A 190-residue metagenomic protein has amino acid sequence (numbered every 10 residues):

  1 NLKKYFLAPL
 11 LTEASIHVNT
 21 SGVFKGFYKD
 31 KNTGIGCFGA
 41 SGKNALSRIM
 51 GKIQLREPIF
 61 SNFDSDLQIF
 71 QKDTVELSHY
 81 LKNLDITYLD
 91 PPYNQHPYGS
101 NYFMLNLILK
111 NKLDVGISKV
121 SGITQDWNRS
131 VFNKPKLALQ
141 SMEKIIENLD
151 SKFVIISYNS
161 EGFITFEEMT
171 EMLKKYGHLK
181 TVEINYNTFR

Functional and structural regions predicted by a protein language model:
N1-N101, V115-Q125: SAM-dependent nucleic-acid methyltransferase catalytic core
N32-G36, M172, K180: Alpha-helix boundary/capping detector
Q68, H178-K180: Conserved beta-strand segments of alpha/beta enzyme cores
K72, V182-I184: Conserved beta-strand termini and adjacent loop/short-helix elements that scaffold enzyme active sites in alpha/beta
Q95-S151: SAM-dependent methyltransferase catalytic-core segment centered on the flexible catalytic loop and adjoining short
V131-G177, I184: Conserved Class I SAM-dependent methyltransferase catalytic core
N185-R190: Histidine-bearing beta->alpha loop at or near hydrolase active sites
